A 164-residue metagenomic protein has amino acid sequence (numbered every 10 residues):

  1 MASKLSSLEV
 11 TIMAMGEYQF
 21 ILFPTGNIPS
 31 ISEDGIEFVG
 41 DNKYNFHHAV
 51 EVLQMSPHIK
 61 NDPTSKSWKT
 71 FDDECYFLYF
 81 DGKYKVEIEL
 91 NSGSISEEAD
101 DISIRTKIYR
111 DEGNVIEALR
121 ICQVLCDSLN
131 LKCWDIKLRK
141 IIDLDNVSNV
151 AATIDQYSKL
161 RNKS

Functional and structural regions predicted by a protein language model:
L5-S164: Acidic (Asp/Glu-rich) sequence patches and key acidic residues that form negatively charged surfaces used
